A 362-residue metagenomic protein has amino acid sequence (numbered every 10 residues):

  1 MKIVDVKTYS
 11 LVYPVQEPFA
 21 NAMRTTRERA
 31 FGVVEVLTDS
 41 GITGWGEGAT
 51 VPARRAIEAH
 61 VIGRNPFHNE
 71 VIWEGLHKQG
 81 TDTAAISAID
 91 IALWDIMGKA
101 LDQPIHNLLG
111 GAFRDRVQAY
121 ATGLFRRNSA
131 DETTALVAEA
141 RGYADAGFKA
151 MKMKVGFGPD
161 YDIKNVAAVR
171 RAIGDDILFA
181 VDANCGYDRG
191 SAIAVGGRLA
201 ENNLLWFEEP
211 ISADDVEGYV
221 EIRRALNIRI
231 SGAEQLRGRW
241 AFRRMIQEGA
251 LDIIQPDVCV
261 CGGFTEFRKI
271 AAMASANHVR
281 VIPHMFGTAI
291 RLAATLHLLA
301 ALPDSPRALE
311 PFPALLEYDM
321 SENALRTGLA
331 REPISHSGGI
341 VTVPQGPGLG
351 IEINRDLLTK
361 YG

Functional and structural regions predicted by a protein language model:
M1-D5, N21, K99, Q103-V117 (+2 more regions): N-terminal amphipathic alpha-helix/helix-capping segment at the start of soluble metabolic enzymes
M1-T43, R55-A56, E322-T327: Structured beta-strand/loop patches that form or line metal/cofactor-binding pockets in enzymes
I3, G41, I57, I89 (+8 more regions): Conserved, mostly hydrophobic/aromatic
D5, L37-L101: Metal- or metallocofactor-binding catalytic centers and their adjacent structured scaffolds across diverse enzyme
R64, H68-V71, G197, N203 (+2 more regions): Shared catalytic-loop signature of beta/alpha-barrel
I86, K154-G158, N184-D188, E208-I211 (+4 more regions): Glycine- and other small-residue-rich loops at beta-strand/loop junctions that grip anionic moieties
G110, D115-L226: Metal-dependent enolase-superfamily TIM-barrel catalytic cores that perform enediolate-based chemistry
P347-G362: Extended hydrophobic packing segments that form well-structured cores
